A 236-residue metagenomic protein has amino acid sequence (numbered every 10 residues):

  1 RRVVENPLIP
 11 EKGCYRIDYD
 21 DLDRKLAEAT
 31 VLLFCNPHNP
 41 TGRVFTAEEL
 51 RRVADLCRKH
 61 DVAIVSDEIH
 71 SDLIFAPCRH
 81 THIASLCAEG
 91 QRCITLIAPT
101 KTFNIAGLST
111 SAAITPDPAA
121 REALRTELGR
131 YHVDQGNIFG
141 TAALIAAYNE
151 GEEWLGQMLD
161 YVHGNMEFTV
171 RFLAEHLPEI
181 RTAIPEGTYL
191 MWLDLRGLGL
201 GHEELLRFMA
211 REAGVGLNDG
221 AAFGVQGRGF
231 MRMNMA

Functional and structural regions predicted by a protein language model:
R1-A236: PLP-dependent class I/II
